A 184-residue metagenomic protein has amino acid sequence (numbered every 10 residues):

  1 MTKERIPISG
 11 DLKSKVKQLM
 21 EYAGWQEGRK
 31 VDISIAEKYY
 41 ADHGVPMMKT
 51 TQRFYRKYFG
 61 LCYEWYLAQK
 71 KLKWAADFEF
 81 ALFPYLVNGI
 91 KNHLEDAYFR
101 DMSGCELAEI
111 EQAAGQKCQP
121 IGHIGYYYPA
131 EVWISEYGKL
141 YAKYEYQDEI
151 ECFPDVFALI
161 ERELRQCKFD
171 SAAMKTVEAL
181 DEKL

Functional and structural regions predicted by a protein language model:
M1-Y128: A surface-exposed partner-binding patch
L82, S135, D155-L159: Helix N-cap / beta->alpha transition motif
I124-Y126, Y137, C167: Generic structural motif
P129-I134: Short, surface-exposed beta-strand/loop micro-motifs that present aromatic residues
G138-Q147: Intrinsically disordered, low-complexity regulatory segments enriched in Ser/Thr/Pro and charged residues
Y146-M174: Compact, glycine/acidic-enriched structural inserts
